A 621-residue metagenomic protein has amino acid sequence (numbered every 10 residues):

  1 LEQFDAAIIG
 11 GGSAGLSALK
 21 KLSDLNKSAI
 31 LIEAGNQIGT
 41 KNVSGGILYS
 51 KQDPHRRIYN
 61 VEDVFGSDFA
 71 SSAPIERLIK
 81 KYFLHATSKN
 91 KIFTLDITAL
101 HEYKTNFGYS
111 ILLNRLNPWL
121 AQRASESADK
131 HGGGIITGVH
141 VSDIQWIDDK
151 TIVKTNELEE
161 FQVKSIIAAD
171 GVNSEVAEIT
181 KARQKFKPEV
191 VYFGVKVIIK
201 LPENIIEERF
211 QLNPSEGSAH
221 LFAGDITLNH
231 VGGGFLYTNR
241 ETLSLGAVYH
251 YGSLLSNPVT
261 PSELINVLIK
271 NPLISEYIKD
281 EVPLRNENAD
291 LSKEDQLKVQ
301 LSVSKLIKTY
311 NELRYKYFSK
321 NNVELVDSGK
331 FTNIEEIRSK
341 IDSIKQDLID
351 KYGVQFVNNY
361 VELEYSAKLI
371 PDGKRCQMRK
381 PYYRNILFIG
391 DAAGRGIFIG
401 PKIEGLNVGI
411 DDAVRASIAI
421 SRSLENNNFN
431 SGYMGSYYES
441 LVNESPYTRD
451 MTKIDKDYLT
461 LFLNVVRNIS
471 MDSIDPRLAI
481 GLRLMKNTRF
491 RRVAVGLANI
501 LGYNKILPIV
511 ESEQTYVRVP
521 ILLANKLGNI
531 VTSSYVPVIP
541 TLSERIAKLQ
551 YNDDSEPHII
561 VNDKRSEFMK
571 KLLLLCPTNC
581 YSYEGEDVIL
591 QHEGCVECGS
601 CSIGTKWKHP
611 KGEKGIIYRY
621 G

Functional and structural regions predicted by a protein language model:
E2-I30: N-terminal Rossmann-like FAD-binding beta1-loop-alpha1 element of flavoenzymes
A34-K89: N-terminal FAD cofactor-binding segment of flavoenzymes
H101-Q122, L254-T260: Short beta-strand to alpha-helix junction loop
R123-P283, V299-V303, D327-K340: Predominantly flavin-linked oxidoreductase catalytic cores and closely associated redox partners
K293-Q300, K305, S366-I399, E544-N552 (+1 more regions): FAD-binding beta-loop-beta segment adjacent to the flavin cofactor pocket
G405-L424: An active-site-proximal "capping" alpha-helix that borders the catalytic cofactor pocket
I418-M471: Active-site-proximal substrate-binding core of FAD-dependent oxidoreductases
M569-Y620: Iron-sulfur cluster-binding cysteine motifs and their immediate structural context in ferredoxin-like electron-transfer
